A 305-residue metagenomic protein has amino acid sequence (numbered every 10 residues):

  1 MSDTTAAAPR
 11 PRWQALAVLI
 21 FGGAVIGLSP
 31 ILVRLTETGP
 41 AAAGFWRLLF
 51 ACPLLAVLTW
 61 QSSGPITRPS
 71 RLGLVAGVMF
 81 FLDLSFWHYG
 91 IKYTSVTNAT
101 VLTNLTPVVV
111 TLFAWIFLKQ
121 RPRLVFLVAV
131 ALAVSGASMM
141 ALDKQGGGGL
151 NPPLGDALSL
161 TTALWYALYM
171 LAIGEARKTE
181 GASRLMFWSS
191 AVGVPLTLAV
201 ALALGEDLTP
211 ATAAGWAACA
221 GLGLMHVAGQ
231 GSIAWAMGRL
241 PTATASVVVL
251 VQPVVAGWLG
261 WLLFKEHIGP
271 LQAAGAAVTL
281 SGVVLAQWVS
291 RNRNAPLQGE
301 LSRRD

Functional and structural regions predicted by a protein language model:
M1-F45, V75-V78, F86, G148-E175 (+3 more regions): Glycine-/small-residue-enriched transmembrane alpha-helix faces in small-molecule transporters and effluxers
S2-T4, P9-R10, R47-L48, L142-D143 (+3 more regions): C-terminal-most transmembrane helix of multi-pass membrane proteins
Q14-V18, A42-V57, V125-S135, L154-T161 (+1 more regions): Hydrophobic alpha-helical transmembrane segments of multi-pass integral membrane proteins, especially transporters
V25-L28, T59-T103, T111, M139 (+1 more regions): Specific transmembrane alpha-helical segments of multi-pass solute transporters/efflux pumps, especially DMT/EamA
A42-P53, H88-R121, V125-F126, T162 (+1 more regions): Specific alpha-helical transmembrane segments that line the substrate/conduction pathway and gating interfaces
L55, F80, F113, V125-K144 (+4 more regions): Hydrophobic transmembrane alpha-helices of multi-pass small-molecule transport proteins
T67-S70, T100-T103, K119-M139, G149-D156 (+3 more regions): Loop-to-transmembrane alpha-helix entry segments
A99-L105, I173-V194, H226-L262: Helix-helix packing/entry segments at the starts of transmembrane helices
